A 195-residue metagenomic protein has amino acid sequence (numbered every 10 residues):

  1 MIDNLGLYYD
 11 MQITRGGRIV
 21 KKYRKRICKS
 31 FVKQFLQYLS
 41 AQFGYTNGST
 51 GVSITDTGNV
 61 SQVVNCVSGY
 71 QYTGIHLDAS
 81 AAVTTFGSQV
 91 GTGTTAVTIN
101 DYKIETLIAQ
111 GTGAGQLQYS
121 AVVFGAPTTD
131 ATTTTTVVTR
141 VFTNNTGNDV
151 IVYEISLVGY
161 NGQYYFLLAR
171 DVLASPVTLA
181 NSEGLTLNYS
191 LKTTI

Functional and structural regions predicted by a protein language model:
M1-Y153, G159-I195: Small cysteine-rich, disulfide-bonded extracellular modules of the LU/uPAR three-finger superfamily and closely related
